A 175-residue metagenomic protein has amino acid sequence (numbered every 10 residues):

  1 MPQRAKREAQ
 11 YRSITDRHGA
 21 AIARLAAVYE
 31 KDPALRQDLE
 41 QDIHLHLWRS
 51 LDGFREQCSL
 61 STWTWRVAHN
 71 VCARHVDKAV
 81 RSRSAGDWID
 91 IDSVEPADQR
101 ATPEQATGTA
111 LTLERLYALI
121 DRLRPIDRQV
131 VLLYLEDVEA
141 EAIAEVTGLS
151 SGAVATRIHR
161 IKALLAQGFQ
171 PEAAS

Functional and structural regions predicted by a protein language model:
M1-R24, A34-Q37, W48: A short, charge-rich alpha-helical start-of-domain segment used by transcription regulators
P2-A5, A9-Y11, S84-I89, V146 (+1 more regions): C-terminal edge and immediately downstream basic/flexible tail or linker adjoining helix-turn-helix-like DNA-binding
I14, H18-I22, I43, W63-A68 (+1 more regions): Residue-level preference for hydrophobic side chains embedded in well-ordered alpha helices
D38-L45, R49, C58-N70: Structural recognition of an alpha-helix C-terminal capping motif at a helix-to-coil junction
I43, V67, V130-V131, I143-E145 (+1 more regions): Hydrophobic positions on the alpha-helical face of helix-turn-helix-like DNA-binding modules
G53-R55, R66-D87, A101, T109 (+1 more regions): Arg/Lys-rich amphipathic alpha helix in sigma70-family domain 2
A73, A140-P171: DNA-recognition helix of helix-turn-helix
Q99-V131, E136-E145, A166: Amphipathic alpha-helical segment used for protein-protein interaction
